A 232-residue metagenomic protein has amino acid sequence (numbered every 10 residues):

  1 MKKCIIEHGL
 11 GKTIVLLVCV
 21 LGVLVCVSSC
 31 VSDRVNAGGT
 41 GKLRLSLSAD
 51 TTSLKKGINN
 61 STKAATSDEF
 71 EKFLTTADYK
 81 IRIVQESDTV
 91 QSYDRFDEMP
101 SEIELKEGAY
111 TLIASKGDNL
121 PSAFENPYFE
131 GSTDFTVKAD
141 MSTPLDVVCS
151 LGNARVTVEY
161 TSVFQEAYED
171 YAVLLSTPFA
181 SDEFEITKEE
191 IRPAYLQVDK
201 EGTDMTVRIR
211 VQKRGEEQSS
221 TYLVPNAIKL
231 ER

Functional and structural regions predicted by a protein language model:
K2-L17: Bacterial N-terminal signal peptides that target proteins for export
V25-S29: C-terminal motif of bacterial Sec signal peptides marking the signal peptidase cleavage site
V31-S32, T51, Y93-M99, G117-G152 (+1 more regions): Structured interaction patches on ligand/partner-binding surfaces of diverse proteins
S32-T111, G117, P121-S122, T161: Acidic/polar, low-complexity intrinsically disordered N-terminal segments immediately downstream of a Sec signal
A37-G39, E104-G108, A139, S150-G152 (+1 more regions): Solvent-exposed loop and beta-edge segments used for protein-protein assembly and interaction
S46-S48, S115, V148, E159 (+2 more regions): Residue-level recognition of well-ordered beta-strand positions that form the cores of beta-sheet-rich folds across
D68-I113, E169-R232: Tryptophan-paired
T143-T177: Compositionally biased low-complexity segments at domain edges in trafficked proteins and select soluble regulators
